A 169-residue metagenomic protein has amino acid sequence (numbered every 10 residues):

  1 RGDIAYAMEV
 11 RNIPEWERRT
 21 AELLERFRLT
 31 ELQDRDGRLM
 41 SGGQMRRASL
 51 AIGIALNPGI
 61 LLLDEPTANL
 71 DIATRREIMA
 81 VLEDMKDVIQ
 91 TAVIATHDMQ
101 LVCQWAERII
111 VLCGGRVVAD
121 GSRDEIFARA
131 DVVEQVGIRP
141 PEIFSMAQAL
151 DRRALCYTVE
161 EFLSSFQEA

Functional and structural regions predicted by a protein language model:
P14-L32: Conserved ABC ATPase "signature" region
D36-M40: Conserved ABC ATPase signature
L61-D64: Catalytic Walker B motif of ABC-type/P-loop ATPase nucleotide-binding domains
T96-H97: H-loop/switch region of ABC-family ATPase nucleotide-binding domains
V102-Q104: A short, surface-exposed alpha-helical micro-motif characterized by mixed small hydrophobic and charged/polar residues
V133-A169: ABC ATPase nucleotide-binding domains
